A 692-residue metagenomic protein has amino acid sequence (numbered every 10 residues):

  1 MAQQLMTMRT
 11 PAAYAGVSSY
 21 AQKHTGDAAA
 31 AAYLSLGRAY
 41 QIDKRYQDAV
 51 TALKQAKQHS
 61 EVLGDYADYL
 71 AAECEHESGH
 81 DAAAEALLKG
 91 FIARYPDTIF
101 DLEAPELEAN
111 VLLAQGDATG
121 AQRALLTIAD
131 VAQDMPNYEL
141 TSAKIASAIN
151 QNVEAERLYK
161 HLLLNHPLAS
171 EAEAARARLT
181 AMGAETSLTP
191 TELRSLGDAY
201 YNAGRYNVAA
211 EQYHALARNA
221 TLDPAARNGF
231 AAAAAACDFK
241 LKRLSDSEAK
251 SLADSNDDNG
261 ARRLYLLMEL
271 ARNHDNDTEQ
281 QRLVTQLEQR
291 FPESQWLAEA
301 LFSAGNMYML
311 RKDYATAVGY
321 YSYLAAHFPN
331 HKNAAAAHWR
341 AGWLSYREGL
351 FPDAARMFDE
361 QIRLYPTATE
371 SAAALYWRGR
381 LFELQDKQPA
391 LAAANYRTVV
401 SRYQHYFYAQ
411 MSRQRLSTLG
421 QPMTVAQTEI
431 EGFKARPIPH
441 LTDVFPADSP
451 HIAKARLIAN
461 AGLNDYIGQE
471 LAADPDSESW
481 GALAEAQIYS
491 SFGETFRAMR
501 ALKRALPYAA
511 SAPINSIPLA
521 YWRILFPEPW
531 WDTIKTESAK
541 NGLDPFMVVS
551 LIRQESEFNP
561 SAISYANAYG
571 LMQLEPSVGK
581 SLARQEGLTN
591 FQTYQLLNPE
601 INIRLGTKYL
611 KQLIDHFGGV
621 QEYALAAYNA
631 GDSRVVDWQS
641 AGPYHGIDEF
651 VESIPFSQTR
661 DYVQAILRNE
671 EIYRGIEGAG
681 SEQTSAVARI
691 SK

Functional and structural regions predicted by a protein language model:
M1-A566, M572, G579-T593, K608-K611 (+4 more regions): Acidic, polar-rich low-complexity tracts and alpha-helical solenoid repeat scaffolds
M572-L574, I603: Short glycine- and hydrophobic/aromatic-rich loop-to-beta-strand nucleating segment in the catalytic cores
F591-I601: A short, structured beta-strand-centered segment in the mid-to-C-terminal lobe of catalytic cores from group-transfer
G619-V620: Short loop-to-helix capping motifs
G631, Y644-H645, S653-I672: CBM-like carbohydrate-recognition segments
Y662, L667-K692: Acidic, low-complexity, intrinsically disordered peripheral segments
